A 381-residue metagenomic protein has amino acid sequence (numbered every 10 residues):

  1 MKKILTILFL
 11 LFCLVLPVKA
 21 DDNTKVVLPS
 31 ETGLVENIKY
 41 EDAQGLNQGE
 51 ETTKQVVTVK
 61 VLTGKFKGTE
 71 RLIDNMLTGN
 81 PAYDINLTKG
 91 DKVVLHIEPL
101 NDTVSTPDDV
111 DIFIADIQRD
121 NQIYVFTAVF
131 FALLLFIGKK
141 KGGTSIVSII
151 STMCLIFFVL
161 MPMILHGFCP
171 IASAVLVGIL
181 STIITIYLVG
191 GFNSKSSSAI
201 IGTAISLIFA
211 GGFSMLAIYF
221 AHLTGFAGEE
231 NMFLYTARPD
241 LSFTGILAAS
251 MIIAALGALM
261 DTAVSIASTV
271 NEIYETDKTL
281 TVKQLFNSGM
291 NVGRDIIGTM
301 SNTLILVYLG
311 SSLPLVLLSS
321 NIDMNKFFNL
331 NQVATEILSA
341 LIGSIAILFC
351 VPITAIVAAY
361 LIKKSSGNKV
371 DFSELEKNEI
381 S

Functional and structural regions predicted by a protein language model:
I4-V15: Sec-dependent N-terminal signal peptides
L16-A20: Sec/Tat signal peptide C-region and signal peptidase I cleavage site
V26-Q55: Structural detector for short beta-strands of small beta-barrel domains
G79-D120: Extended, hydrophilic extramembrane loops/domains of integral membrane proteins
T127-L234, L241-A254: Transmembrane alpha-helical segments that form the functional core of multipass membrane systems
T152, I205-A210, A248, I252 (+5 more regions): Hydrophobic alpha-helical transmembrane segments of multipass membrane transporters and ion channels, focusing on
L256-V264, V270-V316: Helical hairpin unit composed of two closely spaced alpha helices linked by a short loop
D295-G298, V307-S381: Hydrophobic alpha-helical transmembrane segments of membrane transport and translocation systems, primarily multi-pass
